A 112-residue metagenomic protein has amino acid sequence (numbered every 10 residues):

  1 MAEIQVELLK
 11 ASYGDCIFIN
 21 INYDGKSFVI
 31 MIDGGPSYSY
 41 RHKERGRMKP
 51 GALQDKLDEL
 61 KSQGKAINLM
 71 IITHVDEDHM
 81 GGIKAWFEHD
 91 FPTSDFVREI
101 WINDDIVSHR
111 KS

Functional and structural regions predicted by a protein language model:
M1-V6, E59-S62, K84-S112: Flexible, acidic/histidine-containing loops and adjacent segments that form or flank the divalent-metal
A2-K65: Conserved beta-strand hairpin/beta-sheet module of binuclear metal-dependent hydrolase folds, prominently
Y13-D15, Y38, V75-G81, V107-R110: Active-site environment of divalent metal-dependent phosphoester hydrolases
V29, N68, R98: Conserved acidic residues
G35-S37, M70-I72, D105: Short strand-loop junctions, especially beta-strand C-caps/beta-turns that link beta-sheets to coils or alpha-helices
A52, G82-A85: Extracytoplasmic/secreted proteins, especially bacterial periplasmic and envelope-associated proteins
A66-D78: Metallo-beta-lactamase
